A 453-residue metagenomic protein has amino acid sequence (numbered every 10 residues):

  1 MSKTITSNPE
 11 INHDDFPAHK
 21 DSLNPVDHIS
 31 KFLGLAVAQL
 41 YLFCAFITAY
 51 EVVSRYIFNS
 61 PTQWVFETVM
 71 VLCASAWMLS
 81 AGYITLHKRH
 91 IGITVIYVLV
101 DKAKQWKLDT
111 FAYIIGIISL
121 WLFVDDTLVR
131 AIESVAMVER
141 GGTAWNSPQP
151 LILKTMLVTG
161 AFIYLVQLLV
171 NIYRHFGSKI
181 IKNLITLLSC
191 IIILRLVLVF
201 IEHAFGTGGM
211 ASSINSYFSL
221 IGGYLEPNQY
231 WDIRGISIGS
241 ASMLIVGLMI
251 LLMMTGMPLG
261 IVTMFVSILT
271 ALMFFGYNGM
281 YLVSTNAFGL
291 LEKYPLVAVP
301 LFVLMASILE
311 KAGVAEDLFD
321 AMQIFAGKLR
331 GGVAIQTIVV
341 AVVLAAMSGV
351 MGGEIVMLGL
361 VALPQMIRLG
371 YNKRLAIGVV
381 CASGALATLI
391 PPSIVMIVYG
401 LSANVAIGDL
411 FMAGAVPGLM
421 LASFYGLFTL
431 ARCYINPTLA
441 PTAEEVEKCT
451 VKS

Functional and structural regions predicted by a protein language model:
M1-G206, S212: Alpha-helical transmembrane segments and membrane-interface helix-loop junctions in multi-pass membrane proteins
S2-T4, L184-S453: Alpha-helical transmembrane segments of multi-pass membrane transport proteins
